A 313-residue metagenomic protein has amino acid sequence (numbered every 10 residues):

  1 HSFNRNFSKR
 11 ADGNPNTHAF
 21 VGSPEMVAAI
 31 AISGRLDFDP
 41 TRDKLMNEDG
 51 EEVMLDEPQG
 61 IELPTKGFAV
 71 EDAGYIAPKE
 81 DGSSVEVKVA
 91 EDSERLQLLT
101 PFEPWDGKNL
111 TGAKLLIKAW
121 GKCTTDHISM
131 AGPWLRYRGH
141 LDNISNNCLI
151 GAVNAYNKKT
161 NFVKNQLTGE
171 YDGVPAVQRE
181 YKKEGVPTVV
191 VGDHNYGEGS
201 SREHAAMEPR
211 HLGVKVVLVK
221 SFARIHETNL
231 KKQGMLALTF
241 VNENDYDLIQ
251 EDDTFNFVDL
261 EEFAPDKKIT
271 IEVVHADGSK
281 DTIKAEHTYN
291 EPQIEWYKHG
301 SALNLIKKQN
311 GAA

Functional and structural regions predicted by a protein language model:
H1-A313: Fe-S-dependent hydro-lyases/dehydratases of central metabolism
